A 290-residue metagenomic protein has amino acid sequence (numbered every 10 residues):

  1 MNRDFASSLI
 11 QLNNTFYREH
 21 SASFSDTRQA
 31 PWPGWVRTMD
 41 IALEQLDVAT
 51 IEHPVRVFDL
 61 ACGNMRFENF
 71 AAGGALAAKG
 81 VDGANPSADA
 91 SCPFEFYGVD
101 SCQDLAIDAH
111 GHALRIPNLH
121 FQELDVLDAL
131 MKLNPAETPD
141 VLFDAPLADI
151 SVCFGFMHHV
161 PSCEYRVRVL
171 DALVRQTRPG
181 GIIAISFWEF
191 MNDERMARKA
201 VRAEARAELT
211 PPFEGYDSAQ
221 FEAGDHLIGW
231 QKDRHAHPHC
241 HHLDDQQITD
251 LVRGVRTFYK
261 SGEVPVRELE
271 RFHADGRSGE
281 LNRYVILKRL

Functional and structural regions predicted by a protein language model:
M1-F58, G63-D140, E164, I182-L290: Class I (Rossmann-like) S-adenosyl-L-methionine-dependent methyltransferase catalytic domain, capturing the SAM-binding
P54, L147-A148: Local beta-strand N-terminus motif with an aromatic residue
V152: A conserved beta-strand element that flanks and buttresses the S-adenosyl-L-methionine
G155-H159: Short catalytic micro-motifs in class I SAM-dependent methyltransferases
V160-A172: A short, conserved alpha-helix within the catalytic core of class I
A172-P179: Conserved helix-to-beta-strand junction in the class I
